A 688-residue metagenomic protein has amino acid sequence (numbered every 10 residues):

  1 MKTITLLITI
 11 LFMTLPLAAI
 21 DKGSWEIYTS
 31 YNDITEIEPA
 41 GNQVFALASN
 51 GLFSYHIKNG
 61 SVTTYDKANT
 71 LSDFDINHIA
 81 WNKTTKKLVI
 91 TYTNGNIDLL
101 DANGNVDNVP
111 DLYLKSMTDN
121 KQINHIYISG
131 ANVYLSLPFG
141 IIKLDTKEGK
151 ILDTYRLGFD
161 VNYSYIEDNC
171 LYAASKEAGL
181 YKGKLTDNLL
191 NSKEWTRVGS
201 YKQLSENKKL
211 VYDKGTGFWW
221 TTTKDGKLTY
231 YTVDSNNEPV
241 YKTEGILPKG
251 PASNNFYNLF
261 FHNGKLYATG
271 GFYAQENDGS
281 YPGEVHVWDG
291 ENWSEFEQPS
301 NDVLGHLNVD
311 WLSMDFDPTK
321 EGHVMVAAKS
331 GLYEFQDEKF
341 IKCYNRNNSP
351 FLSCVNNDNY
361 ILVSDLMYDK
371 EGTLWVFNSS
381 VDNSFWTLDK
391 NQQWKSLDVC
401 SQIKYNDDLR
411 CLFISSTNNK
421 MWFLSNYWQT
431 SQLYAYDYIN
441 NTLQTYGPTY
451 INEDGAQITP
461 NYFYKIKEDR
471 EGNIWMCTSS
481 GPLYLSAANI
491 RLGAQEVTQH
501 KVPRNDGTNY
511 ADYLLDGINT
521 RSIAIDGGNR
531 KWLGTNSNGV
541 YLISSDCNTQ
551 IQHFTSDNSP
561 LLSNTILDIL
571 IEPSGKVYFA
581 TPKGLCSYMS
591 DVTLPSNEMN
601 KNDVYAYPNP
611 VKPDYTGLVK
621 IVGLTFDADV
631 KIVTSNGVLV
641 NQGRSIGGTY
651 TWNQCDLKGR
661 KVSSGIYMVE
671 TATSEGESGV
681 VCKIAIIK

Functional and structural regions predicted by a protein language model:
M1-S24, C170, G679, K688: Bacterial Sec-dependent N-terminal signal peptides
A19-V604, L639, E670: Carboxylate-rich, polar loop motifs that coordinate divalent cations or form catalytic acidic clusters
A178, G283, G665, C682-K683: Extracytoplasmic/periplasmic beta-strand context in beta-sandwich domains, especially the cupredoxin/COX2 CuA-binding
D591, V604, P610, V681-K688: Long, compositionally biased, intrinsically disordered segments
E598-K631, T649-W652: Glycine-centered coil/turn sites that cap beta-strands in beta-rich domains
D629-V640, G659, Y667: Short, glycine-anchored, charge-dense loop/turn motifs used at functional sites
L639-V662, T673-E677: Glycine-centered tight-turn motifs at strand-turn-strand junctions
M668-K688: C-terminal tail/sorting-segment detector
